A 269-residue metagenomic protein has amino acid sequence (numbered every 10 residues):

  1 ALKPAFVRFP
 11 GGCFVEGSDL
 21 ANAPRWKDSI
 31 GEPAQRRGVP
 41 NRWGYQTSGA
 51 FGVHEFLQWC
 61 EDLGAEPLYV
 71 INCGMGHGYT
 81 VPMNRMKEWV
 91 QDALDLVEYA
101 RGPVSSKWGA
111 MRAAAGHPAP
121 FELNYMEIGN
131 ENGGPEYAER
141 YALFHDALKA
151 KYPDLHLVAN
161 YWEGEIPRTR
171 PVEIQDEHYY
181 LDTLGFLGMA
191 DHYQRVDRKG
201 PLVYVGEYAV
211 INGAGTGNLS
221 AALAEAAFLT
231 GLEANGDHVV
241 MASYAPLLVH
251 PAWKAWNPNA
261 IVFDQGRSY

Functional and structural regions predicted by a protein language model:
A1-L155, A159-E163, T169-E173, F186: N-terminal catalytic cores of secreted or lumenal carbohydrate-active enzymes
V15, M75-G78, P201, V205-Y269: Aromatic/acidic polysaccharide-binding cleft in carbohydrate-active enzymes
L68, V158, D176, Y204 (+1 more regions): Structural detector of well-ordered beta-strand residues that form the stable sheet scaffold of enzyme domains
N132-G133, E163, Y180, A209-I211 (+1 more regions): Catalytic metal-binding/acid-base residues of hydrolase active sites
R170-Q175, G200, H238: Glycine-enriched alpha-helix->loop->beta-strand junction motifs that scaffold or abut catalytic
E173-G188, T216-A227: Extracellular glycoside hydrolase catalytic/binding regions
T183, Y193-Q194: Membrane-embedded translocation segments of transport machinery
V196-R198: Short, conserved loop/helix-junction motifs that constitute active-site signature segments in enzyme catalytic cores
